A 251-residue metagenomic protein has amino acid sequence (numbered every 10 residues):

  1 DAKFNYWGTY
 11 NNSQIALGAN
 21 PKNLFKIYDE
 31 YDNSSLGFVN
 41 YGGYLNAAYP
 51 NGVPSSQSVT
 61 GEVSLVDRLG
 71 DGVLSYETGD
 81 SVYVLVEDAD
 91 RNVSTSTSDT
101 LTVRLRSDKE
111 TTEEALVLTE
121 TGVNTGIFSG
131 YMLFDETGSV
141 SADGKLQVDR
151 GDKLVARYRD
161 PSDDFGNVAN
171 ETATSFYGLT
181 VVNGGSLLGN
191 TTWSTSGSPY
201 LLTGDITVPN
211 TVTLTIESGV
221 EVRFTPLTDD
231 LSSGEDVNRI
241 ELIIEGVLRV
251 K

Functional and structural regions predicted by a protein language model:
D1, S194, S198-K251: Extracellular beta-helix/beta-solenoid repeat scaffolds
A2-E62, F176-N190, S194: Extracellular/surface-exposed low-complexity segments
D71-G79: Short, solvent-exposed loop/linker segments at the N-terminal edge of repeated beta-sheet extracellular domains
D80-V84: Structural beta-strand segments of beta-rich domains
E87-T95: Short amphipathic, basic-aromatic surface patches that mediate peripheral association with negatively charged
E120-V148: Aromatic sugar-binding surface patches on proteins that engage polysaccharides or sugar-phosphate polymers
A142-P161: Short, aromatic- and glycine-rich surface loops/edge beta-strands on solvent-exposed regions
S162-L179: Short beta-strand elements
